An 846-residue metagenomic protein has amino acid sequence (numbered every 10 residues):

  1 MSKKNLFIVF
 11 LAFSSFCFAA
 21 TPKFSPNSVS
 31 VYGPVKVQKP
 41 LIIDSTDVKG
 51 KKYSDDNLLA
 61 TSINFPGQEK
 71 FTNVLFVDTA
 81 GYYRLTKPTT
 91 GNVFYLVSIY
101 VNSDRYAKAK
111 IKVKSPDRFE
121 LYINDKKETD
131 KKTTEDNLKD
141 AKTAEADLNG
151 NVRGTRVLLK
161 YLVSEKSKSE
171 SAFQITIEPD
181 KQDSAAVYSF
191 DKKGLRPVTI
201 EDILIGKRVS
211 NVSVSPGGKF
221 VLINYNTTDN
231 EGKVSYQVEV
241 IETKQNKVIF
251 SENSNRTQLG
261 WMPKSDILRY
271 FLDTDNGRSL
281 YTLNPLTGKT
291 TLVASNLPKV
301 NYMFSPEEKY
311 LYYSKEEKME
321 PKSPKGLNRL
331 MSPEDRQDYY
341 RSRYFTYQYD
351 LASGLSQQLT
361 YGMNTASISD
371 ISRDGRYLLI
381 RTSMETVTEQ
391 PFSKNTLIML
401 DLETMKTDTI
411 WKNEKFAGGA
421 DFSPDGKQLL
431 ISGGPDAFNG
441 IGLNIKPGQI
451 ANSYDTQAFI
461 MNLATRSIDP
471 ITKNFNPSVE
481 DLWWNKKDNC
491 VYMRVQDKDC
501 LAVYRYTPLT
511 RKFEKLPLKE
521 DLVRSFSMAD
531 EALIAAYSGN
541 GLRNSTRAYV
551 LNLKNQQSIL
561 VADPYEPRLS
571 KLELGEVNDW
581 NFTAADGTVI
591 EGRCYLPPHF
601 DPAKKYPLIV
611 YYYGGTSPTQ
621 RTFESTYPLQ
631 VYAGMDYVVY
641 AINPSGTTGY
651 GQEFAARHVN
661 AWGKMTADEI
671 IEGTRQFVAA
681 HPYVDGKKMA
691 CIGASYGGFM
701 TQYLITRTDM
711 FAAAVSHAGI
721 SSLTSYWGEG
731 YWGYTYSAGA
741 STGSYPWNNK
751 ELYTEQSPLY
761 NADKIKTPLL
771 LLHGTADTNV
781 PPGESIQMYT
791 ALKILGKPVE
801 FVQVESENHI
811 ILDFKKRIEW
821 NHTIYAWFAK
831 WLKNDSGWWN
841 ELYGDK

Functional and structural regions predicted by a protein language model:
A20-G81, K160-I200, I205: Accessory carbohydrate-binding/adhesion or oligomerization-edge regions at the termini of glycan-active proteins
A107-L121, V157-L159: Aromatic-lined ligand-binding clefts that engage carbohydrates, nucleic acids, or primary amines
G206, Y225-Q237, E252-R256, F271-Y281 (+11 more regions): A flexible loop/linker signature enriched in serine peptidases of the S9 family
S210-S213, F220, N224, Y312-E316 (+8 more regions): Non-catalytic accessory segments flanking enzyme active sites
V212-V221, Q258-L268, Y302-Y310, S369-L378 (+4 more regions): Blade-terminus and WD-like Trp-Asp/Gly-His loop motifs, strongest in beta-propeller folds
E242-K244, N284-G288, D350-G354, D401-M405 (+3 more regions): Short loop/turn segments that connect beta-strands within beta-propeller blades
D563-K687, A694, G728-Y736: Cap/lid segment of the alpha/beta-hydrolase catalytic domain
P644-K846: Active-site-proximal cap/loop segments of hydrolase catalytic domains
